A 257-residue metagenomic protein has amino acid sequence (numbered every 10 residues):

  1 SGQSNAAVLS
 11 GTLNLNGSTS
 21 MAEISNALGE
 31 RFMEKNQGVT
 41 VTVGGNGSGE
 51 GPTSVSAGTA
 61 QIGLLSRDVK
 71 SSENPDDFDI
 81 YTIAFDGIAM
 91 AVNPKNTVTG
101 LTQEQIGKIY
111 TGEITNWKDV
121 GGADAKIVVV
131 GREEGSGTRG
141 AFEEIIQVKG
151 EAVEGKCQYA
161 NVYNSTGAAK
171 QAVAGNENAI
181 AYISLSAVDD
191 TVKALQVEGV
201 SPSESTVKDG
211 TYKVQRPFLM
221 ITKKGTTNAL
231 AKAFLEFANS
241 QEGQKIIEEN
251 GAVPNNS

Functional and structural regions predicted by a protein language model:
S1-S257: Exported/periplasmic ABC-transporter solute-binding proteins
